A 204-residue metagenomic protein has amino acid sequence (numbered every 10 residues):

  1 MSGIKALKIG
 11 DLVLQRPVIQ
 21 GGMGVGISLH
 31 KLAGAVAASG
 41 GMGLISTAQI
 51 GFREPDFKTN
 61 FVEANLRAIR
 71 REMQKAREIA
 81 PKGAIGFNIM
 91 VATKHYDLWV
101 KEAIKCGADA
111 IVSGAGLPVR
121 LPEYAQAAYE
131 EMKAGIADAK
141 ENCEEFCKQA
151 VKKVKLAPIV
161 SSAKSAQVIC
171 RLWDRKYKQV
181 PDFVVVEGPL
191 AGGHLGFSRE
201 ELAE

Functional and structural regions predicted by a protein language model:
M1-E204: Active-site entrance/lid segments in N-terminal catalytic domains of soluble metabolic enzymes
